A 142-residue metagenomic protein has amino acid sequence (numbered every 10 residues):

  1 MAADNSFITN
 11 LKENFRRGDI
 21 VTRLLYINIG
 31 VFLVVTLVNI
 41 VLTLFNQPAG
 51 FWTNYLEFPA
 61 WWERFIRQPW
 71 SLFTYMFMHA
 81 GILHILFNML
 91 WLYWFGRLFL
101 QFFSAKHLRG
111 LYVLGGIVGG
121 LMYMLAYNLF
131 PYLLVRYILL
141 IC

Functional and structural regions predicted by a protein language model:
M1-I20, I27-I29: C-terminal transmembrane module of polytopic alpha-helical membrane proteins
R17-C142: N-terminal TM1-TM2 helical hairpin plus the immediately adjacent luminal interfacial "cap"
